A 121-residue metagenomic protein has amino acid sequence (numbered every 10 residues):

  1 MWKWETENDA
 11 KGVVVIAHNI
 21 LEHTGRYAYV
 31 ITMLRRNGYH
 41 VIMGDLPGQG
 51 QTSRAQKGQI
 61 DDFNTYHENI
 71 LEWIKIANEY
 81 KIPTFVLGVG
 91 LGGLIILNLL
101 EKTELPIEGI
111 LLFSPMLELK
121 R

Functional and structural regions predicted by a protein language model:
M1-E5: A short loop-to-beta-strand scaffold at the N-terminal edge of the catalytic core in hydrolase folds
K11-N19: Short beta-strand element of the alpha/beta-hydrolase
V13, H40, P83-F85, G109: Structural signature of beta-strand start/N-cap positions in the alpha/beta core of ABC transporter nucleotide-binding
L21-T24, G50-Y80: Catalytic nucleophile-loop/oxyanion-hole region of alpha/beta-hydrolase and closely related hydrolase-like folds
R26, I31-A55: Conserved alpha/beta-hydrolase
N78-G90: Alpha/beta-hydrolase fold nucleophile elbow
V89-R121: Alpha/beta-hydrolase-fold enzymes
